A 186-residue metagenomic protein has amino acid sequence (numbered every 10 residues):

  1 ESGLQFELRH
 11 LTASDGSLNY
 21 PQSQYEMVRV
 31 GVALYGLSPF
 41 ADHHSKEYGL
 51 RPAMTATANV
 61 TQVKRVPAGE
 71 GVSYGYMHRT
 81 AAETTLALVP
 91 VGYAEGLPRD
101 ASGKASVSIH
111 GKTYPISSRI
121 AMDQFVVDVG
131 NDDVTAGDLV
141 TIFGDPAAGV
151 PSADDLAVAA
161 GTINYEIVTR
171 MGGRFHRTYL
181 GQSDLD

Functional and structural regions predicted by a protein language model:
E1-D186: Active-site anion/phosphate-binding pocket segments in diverse small-molecule metabolic enzymes
